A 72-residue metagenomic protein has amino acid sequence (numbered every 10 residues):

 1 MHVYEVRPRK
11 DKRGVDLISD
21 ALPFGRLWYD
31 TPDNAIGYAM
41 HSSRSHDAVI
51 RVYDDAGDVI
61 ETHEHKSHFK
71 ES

Functional and structural regions predicted by a protein language model:
M1-S72: Basic nucleic-acid-binding interfaces
